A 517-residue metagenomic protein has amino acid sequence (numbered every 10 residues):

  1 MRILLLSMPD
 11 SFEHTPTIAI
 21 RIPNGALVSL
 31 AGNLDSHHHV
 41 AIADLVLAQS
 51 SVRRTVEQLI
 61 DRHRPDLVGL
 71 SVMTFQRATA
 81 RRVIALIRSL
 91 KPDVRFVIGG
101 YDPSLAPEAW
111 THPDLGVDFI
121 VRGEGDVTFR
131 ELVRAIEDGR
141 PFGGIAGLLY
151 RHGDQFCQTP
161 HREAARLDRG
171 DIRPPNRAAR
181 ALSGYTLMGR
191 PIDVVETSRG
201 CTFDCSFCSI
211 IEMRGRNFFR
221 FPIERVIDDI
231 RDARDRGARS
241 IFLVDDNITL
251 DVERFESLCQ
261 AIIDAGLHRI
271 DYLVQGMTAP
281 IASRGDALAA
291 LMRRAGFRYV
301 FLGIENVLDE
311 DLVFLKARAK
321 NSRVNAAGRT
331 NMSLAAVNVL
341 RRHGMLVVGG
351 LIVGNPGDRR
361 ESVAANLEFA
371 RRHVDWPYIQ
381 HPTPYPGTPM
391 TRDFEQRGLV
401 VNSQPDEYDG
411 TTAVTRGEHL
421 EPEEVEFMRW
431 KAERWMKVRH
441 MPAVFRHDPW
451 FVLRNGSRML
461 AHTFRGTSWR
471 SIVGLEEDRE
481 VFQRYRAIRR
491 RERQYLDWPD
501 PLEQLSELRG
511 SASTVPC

Functional and structural regions predicted by a protein language model:
R2-L5, T15-P16, E57-I60, D66 (+3 more regions): Radical SAM enzyme core and accessory elements
P9-F12, I145, R151-T197, P516: N-terminal [4Fe-4S]-dependent radical SAM core
F12-H14, G153, F203, V252-E253 (+4 more regions): Flexible glycine/acidic-rich beta-alpha junction loops that bind and position SAM and/or redox cofactors in anaerobic
E13-L27: Glycine- and acidic-residue-enriched helix-capping/strand-helix junction motifs
I20, N33-L167, H381-T383, G387-M390: Glycine-rich beta-alpha loop elements in corrinoid/cobalamin-binding modules across cobalamin-dependent enzymes
I22, P174-V348, V353, A364 (+1 more regions): Radical SAM [4Fe-4S] cluster-binding motif and immediate context
P107-H112, L288, P356-R371: Catalytic cores of alpha/beta
